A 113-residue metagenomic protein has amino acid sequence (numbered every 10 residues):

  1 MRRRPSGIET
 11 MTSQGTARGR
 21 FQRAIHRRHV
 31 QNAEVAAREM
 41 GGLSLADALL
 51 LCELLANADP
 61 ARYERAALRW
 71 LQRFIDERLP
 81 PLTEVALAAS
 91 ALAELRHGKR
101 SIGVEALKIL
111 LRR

Functional and structural regions predicted by a protein language model:
M1-R113: Long, low-complexity, acidic Ser/Pro- and Gly-enriched intrinsically disordered regions in large eukaryotic
